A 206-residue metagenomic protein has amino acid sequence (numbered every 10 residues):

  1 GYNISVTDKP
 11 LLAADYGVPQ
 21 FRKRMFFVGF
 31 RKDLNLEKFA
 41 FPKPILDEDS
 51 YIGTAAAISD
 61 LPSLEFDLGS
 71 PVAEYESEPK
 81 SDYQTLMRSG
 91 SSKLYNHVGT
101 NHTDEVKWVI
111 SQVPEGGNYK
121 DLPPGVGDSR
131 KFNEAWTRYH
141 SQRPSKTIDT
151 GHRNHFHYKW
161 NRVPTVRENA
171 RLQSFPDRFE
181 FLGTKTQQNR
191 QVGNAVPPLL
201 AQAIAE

Functional and structural regions predicted by a protein language model:
G1-P124: Class I S-adenosyl-L-methionine
A73-E206: C-terminal target-recognition/interaction regions appended to catalytic cores
